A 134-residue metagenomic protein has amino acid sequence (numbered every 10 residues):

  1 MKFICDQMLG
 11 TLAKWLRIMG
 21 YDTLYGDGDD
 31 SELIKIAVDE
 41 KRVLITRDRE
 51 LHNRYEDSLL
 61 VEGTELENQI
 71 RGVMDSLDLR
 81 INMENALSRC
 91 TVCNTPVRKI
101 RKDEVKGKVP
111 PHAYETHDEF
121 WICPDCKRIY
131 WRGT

Functional and structural regions predicted by a protein language model:
M1-N85: Long, charged N-terminal interaction/targeting segments
Y25, D125-T134: Metal-cofactor-dependent catalytic cores
M83-L87, T116-E119: Short metal-coordination and nucleic-acid-contact micro-motifs, chiefly zinc-binding Cys/His arrays
S88-C90, R101: Short, glycine-/small-residue-rich phosphate/pyrophosphate-handling segment
C90-C93, C123-C126: Short cysteine-rich clusters marking metal-coordination/redox-active sites
T95-K99, W131: Short functional micro-motifs and their immediate structural scaffolds
K102-V105, T134: A short secondary-structure junction signal
K106-F120: Short linker/helix segments within small regulatory modules
